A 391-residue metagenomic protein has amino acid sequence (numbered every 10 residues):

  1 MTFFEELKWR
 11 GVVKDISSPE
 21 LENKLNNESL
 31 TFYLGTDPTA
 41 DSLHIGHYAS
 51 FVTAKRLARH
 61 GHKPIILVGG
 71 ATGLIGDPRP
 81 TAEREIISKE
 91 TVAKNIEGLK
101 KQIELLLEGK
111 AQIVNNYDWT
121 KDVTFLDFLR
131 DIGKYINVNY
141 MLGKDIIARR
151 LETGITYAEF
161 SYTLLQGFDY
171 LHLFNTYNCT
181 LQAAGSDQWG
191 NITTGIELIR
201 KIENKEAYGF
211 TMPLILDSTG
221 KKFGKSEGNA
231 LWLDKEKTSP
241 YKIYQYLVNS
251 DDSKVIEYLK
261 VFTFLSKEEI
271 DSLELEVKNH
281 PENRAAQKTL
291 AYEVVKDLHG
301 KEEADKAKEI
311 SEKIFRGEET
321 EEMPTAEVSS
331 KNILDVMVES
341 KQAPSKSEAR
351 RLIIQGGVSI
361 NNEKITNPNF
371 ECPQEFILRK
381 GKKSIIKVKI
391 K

Functional and structural regions predicted by a protein language model:
M1-F32: Positively charged, low-complexity intrinsically disordered leader regions
R10, S88-K89, N95-T211, L216: Divalent-metal (Mg2+/Mn2+/Ca2+)-assisted nucleotide/phosphate chemistry catalytic cores
L21-P78, Q182-W189: N-terminal catalytic cores of NTP/NDP-binding nucleotidyl/phosphoryl-transfer enzymes
N27-G35, L57, P64, G167-T176 (+2 more regions): Short, hydrophobic/aliphatic alpha-helical segments
S50-L57, Y170-L173, N191-I199, V294 (+1 more regions): Buried hydrophobic packing segments
G76-P80, V123-L129, K221-E227: Short acidic, glycine/serine/threonine-rich loops at helix termini
P78-A93: A charged helix-plus-loop insertion that forms the helical arch/lid used to bind and gate nucleic-acid substrates
R200-K391: Conserved nucleotide- and phosphate/pyrophosphate-binding catalytic cores in adenylate/nucleotidyl-handling enzymes
